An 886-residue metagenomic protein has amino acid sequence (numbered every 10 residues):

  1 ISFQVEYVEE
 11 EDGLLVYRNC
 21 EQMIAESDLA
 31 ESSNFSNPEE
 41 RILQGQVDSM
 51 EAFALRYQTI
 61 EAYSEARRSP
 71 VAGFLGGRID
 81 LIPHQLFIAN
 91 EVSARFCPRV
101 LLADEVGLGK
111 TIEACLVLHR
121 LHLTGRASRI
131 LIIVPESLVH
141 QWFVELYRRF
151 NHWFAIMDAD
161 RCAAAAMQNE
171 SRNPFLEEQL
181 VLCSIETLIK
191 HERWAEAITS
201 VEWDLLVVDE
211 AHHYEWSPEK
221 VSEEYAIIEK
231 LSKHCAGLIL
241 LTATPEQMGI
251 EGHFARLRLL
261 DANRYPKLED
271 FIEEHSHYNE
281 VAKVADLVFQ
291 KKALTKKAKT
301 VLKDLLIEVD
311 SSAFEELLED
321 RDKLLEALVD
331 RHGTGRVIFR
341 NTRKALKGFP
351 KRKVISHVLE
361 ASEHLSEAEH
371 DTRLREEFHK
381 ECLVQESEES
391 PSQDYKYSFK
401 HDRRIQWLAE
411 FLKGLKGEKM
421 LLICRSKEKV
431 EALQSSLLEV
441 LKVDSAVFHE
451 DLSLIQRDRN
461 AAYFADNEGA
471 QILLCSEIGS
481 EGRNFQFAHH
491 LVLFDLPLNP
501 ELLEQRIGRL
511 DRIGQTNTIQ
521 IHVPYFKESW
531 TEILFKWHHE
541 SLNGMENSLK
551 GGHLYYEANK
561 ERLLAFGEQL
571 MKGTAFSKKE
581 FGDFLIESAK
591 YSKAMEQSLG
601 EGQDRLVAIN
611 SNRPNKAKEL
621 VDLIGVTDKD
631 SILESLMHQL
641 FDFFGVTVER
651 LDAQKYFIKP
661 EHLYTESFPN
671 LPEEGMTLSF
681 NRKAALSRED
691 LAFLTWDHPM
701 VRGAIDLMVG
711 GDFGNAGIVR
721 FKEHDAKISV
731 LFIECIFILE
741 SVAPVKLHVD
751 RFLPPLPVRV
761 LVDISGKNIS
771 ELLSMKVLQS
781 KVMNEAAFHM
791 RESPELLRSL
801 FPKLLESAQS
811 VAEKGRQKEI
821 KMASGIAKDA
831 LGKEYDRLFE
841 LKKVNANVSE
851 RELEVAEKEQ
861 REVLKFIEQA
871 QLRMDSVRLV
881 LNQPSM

Functional and structural regions predicted by a protein language model:
S2-E31: Basic/aromatic-rich interaction segments and small domains that mediate binding to polyanionic partners
G13-L14, E26-L55, E61-I79, H84 (+7 more regions): SF2 helicase/translocase NTPase motor core, specifically the RecA-like lobe 1 inter-motif segment between Walker
C97-V117: Walker A/P-loop
H191, M248-I250, V430-Q434, L473-H489 (+1 more regions): SF2 helicase motor core recognition
E202, G252-A255, R483-L496, Q520-V523: A short beta-strand element within the Helicase C-terminal
C235-G249: Conserved helicase ATPase motor motifs in RecA-like P-loop NTPase domains
K296-D320, N341-K416, C424-E431, S435-L438 (+4 more regions): Charged, non-catalytic accessory extensions
L510-E540: Conserved segment of the helicase C-terminal RecA-like domain
